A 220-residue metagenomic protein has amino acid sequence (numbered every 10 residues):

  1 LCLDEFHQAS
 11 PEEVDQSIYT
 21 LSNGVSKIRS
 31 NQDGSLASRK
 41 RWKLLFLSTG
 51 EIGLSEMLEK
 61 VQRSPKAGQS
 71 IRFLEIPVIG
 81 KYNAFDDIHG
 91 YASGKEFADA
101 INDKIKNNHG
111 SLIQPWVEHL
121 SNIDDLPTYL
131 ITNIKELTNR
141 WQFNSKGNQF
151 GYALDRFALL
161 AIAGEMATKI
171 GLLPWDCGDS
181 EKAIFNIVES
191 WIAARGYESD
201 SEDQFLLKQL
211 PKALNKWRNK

Functional and structural regions predicted by a protein language model:
L1, A9, V14-N31, L45 (+2 more regions): Extended alpha-helical interface modules used as scaffolds for assembling large macromolecular complexes
E5: Catalytic glutamate of the conserved HExxH
S35-A37: Helix-rich terminal scaffold detector
K40-K43: Short loop/turn elements that form and flank the Walker-type P-loop nucleotide-binding site in RecA-like NTPase cores
